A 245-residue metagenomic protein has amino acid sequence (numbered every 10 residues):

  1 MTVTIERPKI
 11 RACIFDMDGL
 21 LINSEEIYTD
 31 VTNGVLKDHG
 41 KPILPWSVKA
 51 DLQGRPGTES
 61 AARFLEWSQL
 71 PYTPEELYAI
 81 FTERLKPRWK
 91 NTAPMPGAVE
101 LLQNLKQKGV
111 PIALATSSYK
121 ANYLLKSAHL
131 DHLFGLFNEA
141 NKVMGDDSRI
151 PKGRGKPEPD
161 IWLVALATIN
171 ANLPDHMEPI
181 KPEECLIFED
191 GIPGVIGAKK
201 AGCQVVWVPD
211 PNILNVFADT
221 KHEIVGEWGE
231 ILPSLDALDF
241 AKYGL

Functional and structural regions predicted by a protein language model:
M1-R11, K120-L245: Asp-based, Mg2+/Mn2+-dependent phosphohydrolase catalytic module
V3-K108, A121-L124: N-terminal helical cap/lid subdomain that shapes the substrate entry/recognition surface in HAD-like hydrolases
M17, N33, P111, G229-L235: Generic N-terminal initiation segments characterized by hydrophobic and/or small/turn-forming residues
P42, P111, Q204: Residue-level detector of anion-binding/catalytic polar loops
L44, Y72-T73, A93, V110 (+4 more regions): Short linear functional motifs in flexible/disordered or boundary regions
